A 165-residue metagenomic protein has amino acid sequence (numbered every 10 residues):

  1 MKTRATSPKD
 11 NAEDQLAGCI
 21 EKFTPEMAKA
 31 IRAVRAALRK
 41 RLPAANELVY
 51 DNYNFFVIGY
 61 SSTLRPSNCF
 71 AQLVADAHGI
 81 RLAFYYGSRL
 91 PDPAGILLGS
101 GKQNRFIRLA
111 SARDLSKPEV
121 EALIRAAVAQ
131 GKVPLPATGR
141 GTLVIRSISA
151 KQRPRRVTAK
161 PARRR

Functional and structural regions predicted by a protein language model:
M1-R165: Charge-dense, helix-prone N-terminal extensions
